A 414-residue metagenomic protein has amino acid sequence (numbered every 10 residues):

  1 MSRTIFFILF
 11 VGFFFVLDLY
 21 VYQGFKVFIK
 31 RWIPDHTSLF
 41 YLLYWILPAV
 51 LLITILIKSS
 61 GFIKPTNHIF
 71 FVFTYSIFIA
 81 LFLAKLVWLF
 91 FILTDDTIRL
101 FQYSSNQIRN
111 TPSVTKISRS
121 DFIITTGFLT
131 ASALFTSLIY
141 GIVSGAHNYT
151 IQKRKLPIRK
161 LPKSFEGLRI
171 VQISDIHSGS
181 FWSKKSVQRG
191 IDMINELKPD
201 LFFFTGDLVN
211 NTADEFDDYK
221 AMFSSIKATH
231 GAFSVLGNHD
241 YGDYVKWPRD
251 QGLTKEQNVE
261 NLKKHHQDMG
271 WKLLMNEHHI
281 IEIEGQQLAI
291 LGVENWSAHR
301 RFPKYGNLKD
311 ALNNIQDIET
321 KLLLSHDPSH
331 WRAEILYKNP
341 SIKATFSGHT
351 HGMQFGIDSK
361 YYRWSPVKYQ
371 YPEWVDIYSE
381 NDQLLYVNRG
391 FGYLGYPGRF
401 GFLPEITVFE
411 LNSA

Functional and structural regions predicted by a protein language model:
M1-H147: Non-catalytic terminal accessory segments
I5-Y20, V27, K58-N67, S132-M222: N-terminal active-site segment of His-dependent metallophosphoesterases
I117, I124-G127, A131-P157, N258-M275 (+1 more regions): A short, flexible N-terminal coil/short beta segment enriched in small residues
L161-A414: Soluble catalytic domains of enzymes that build or remodel membrane lipids, polysaccharides, and related
